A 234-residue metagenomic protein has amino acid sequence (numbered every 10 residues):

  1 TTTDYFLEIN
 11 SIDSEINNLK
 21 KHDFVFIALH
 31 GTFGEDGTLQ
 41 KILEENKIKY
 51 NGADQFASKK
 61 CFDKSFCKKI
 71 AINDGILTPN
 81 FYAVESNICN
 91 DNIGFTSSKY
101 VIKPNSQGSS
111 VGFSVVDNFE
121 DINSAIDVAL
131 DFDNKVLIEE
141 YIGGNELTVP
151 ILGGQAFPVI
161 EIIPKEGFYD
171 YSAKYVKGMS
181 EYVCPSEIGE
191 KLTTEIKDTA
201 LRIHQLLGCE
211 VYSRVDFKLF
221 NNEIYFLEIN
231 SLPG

Functional and structural regions predicted by a protein language model:
T1-F56, K60-F62, F66, E85-N92: ATP-binding N-terminal substructure of ATP-dependent carboxylate-amine bond-forming enzymes
T1-Y5, P79, I229-G234: Short, intrinsically disordered, charge-balanced linker/junction segments flanking boundaries in proteins
I16-K20, S58-N145, K197: Active-site nucleotide/adenylate-binding loops and adjacent lid/helix of ATP-dependent enzymes
G31, S110, K165, N230-G234: Glycine-rich phosphate/pyrophosphate-binding beta-alpha loops
D117-D198, L219-Y225: Phosphate-binding site of ATP-dependent enzymes
E140, V149-I151, H204-G234: Conserved metal-phosphate-binding beta-hairpin within the catalytic cores of diverse ATP-dependent phosphoryl-transfer
